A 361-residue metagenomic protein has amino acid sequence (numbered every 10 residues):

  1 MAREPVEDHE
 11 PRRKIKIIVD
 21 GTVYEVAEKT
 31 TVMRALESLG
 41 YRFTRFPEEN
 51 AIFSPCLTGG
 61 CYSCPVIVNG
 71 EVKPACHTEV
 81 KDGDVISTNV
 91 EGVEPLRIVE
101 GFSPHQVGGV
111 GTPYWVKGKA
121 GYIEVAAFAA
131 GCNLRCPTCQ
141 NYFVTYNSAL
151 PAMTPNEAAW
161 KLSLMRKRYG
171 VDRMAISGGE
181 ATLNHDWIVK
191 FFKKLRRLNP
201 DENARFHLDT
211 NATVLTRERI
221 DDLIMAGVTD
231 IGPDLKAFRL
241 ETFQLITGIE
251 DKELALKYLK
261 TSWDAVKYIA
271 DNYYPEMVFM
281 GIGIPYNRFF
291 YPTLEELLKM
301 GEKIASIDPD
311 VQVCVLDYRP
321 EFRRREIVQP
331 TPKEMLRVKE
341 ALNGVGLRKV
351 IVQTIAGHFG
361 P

Functional and structural regions predicted by a protein language model:
M1-R12, P275-M277, Y286-P361: Auxiliary Fe-S-binding modules of radical SAM enzymes
T22-T30: Short, contiguous acidic and Ser/Thr-rich linear segments
E25, Y41-T44, T78-F128, N141-Y146 (+2 more regions): N-terminal [4Fe-4S]-dependent radical SAM core
T30-R34, E79: Short, structural beta-strand-to-alpha-helix junction motif
E48-D82, A127-F143: Local cysteine-cluster metal-coordination motifs and their immediate loop/turn environment, predominantly Fe-S cluster
A149-P151, I246, R325-Q329: Short, solvent-exposed loop/turn segments at secondary-structure boundaries
E157-R325: Conserved AdoMet/S-adenosylmethionine-binding subsite of the radical SAM
